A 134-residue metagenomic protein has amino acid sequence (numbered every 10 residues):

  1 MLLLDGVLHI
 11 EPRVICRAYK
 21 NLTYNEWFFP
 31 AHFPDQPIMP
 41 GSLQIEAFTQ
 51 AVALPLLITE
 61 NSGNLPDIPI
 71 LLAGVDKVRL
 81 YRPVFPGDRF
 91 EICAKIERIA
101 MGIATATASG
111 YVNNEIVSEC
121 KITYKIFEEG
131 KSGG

Functional and structural regions predicted by a protein language model:
M1-L4, I15, L72, K77 (+2 more regions): Conserved beta-strand residues within beta-sheet cores
M1-M39, Q44: Catalytic strand-loop segment that frames the active site of acyl-thioester-processing enzymes
L2, R82-G87, R98-Y111, E115-C120: Acidic, glycine-enriched active-site microenvironments
G6, Y19-N21, C93-K95, S109-Y111 (+1 more regions): Residue-level recognition of well-ordered beta-strand positions that form the cores of beta-sheet-rich folds across
P12, T23-N25, I99-M101, N113-E115 (+1 more regions): Short coil/turn motifs at secondary-structure junctions
M39, G110-G133: Flexible glycine-rich active-site/ligand-binding loops centered on an Asp-His dyad
T49-C93, V117-F127: Hydrophobic beta-strand-centered segment that forms part of the acyl-chain substrate-binding groove
I68, I103, E128-G134: FNR-like FAD-binding dehydrogenase module
